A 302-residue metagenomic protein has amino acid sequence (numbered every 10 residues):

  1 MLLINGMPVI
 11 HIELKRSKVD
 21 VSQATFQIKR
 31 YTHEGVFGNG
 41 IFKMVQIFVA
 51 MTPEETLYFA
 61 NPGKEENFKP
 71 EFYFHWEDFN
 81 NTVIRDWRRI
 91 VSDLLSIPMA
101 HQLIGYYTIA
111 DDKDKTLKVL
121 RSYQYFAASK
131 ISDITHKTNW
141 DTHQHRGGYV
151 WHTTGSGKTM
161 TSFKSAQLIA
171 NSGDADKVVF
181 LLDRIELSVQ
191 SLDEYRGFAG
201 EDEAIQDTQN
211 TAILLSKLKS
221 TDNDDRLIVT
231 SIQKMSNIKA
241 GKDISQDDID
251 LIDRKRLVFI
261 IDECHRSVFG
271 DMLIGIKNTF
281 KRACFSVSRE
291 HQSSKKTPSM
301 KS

Functional and structural regions predicted by a protein language model:
M1-K177, L182, E186-D202, D224 (+2 more regions): ATP-dependent helicase/translocase motor core
P8-I10, I228, C284: Protein kinase-like catalytic core scaffold
V21-A24, R30, I232-S302: Signature of the SF2 helicase/ATPase Hel1-core->accessory helical subdomain module
K29-F37, K43, N210-S216, I244-S245 (+1 more regions): Short alpha-helical segments and helix-capping/turn motifs at coil-helix boundaries
E77-N80, S191, L218-D222, K239 (+2 more regions): Solvent-exposed, flexible loop/coil residues
I185, D207-K217, I232-N237: Conserved helicase motor
G200-A212, I260-R266: Short, charged, low-hydrophobicity "junction" segments
T211-I228, L251: Conserved motor-coupling elements within RecA-like helicase/translocase cores
